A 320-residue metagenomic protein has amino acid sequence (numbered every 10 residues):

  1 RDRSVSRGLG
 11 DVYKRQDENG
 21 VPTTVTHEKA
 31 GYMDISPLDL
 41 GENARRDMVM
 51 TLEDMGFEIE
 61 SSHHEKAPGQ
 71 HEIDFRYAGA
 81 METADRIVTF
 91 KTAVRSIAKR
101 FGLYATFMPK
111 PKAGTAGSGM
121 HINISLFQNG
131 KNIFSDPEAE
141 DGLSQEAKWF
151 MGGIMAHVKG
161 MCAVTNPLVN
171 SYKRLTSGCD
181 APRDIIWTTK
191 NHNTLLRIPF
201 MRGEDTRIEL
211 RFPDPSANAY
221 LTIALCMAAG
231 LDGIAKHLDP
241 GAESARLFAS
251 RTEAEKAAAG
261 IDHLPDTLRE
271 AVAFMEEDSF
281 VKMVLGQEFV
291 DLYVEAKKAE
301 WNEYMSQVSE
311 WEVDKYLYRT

Functional and structural regions predicted by a protein language model:
D2-Y13: Single conserved hydrophobic/aromatic residue that forms the stacking wall/gate of nucleotide- or nucleobase-binding
R7, S61-H63, Y104-K112: A short glycine-rich, hydrophobically flanked beta-strand micro-motif that places a catalytic Asp/Glu for divalent metal
D11, G119-S125, I223: Histidine-centered catalytic micro-motifs
D11-S36, D54-A78: Residues forming anionic-ligand binding surfaces in small-molecule and nucleic-acid pockets of primarily soluble enzymes
T24-V49, A80-K91, N129-S135, E140: Acidic, His- and aromatic-enriched active-site or binding-groove loops in soluble protein domains that engage sugars
P37-G41, R45-E60, I73-A80, K91-F107 (+1 more regions): Accessory "access/gating" subregions that flank catalytic or transport cores
P68-D74, P109-I122, V169-R183, S244: Beta-rich nucleic-acid/ligand-interaction surfaces
T89, S96-K99, L103-T106, F127-T320: Catalytic-core signal marking the mid-to-C-terminal active-site face
